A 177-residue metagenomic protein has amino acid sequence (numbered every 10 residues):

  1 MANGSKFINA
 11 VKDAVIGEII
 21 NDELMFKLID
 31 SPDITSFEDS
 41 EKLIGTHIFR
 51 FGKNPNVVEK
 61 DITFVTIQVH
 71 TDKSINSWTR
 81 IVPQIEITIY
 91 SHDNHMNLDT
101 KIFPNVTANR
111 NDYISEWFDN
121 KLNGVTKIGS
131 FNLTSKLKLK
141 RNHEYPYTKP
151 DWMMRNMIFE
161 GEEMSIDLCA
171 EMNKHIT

Functional and structural regions predicted by a protein language model:
M1-E18, D72-R80, I128-T177: Short, charged interaction patches at domain edges and termini
M1-S77, I176-T177: Small/polar-rich, solvent-exposed N-terminal microdomains that initiate assembly or binding
G4, I8, T107-S115: Short, charged, low-complexity patches
F64, V82-E86, M154-N156: Broad gene-expression machinery/nucleic-acid interaction feature
Q68-H70, E86-Y90, I158-E162: Residue-level recognition of well-ordered beta-strand positions that form the cores of beta-sheet-rich folds across
R80-I102: Short acidic, glycine/tyrosine-flanked loop/strand segments centered on an H-E-D-like triad
Q84, K101-T107, E171-T177: Short intrinsically disordered coil segments
N111-L133: Acidic, metal/cofactor-coordinating or nucleic-acid-engaging core segments within structured domains
